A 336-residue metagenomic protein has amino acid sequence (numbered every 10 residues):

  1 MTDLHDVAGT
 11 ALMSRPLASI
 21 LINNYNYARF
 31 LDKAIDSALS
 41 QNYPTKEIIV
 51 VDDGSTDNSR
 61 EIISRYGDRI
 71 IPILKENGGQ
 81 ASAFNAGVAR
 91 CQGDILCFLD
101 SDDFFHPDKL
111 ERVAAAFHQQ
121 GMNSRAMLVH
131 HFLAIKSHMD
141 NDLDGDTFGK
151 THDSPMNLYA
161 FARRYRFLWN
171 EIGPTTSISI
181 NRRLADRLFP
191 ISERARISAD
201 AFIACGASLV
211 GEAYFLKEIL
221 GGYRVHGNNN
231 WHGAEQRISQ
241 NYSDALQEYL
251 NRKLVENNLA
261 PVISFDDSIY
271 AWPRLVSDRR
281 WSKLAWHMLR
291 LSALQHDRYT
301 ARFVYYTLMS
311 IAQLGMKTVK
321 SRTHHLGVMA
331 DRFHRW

Functional and structural regions predicted by a protein language model:
T2-I238, A330: Nucleotide-sugar donor-binding/catalytic module of glycosyltransferases that assemble extracellular/cell-envelope
D3-A8, Y165-W169, I197, L209 (+1 more regions): C-terminal subregions of glycosyltransferases and related glycan-biosynthesis enzymes
